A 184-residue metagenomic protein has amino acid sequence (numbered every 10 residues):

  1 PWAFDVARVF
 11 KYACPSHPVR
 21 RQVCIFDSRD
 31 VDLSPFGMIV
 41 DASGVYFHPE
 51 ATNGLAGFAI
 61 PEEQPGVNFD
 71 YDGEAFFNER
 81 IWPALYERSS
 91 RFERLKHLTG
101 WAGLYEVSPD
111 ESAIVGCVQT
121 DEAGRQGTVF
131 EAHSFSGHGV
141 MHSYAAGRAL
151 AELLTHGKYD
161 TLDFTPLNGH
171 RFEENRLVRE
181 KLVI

Functional and structural regions predicted by a protein language model:
P1-G127: Active-site substrate-recognition segment that forms the wall of the catalytic cavity or substrate channel
Y86-I184: C-terminal catalytic lobe of FAD-dependent flavoproteins
